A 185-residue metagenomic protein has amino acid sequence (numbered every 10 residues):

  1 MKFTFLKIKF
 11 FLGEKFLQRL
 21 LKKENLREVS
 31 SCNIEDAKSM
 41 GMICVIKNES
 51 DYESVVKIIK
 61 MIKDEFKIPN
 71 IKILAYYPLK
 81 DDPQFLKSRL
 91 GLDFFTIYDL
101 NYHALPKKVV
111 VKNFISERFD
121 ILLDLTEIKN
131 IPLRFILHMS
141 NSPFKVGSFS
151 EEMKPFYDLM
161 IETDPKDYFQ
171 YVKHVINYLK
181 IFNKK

Functional and structural regions predicted by a protein language model:
M1-L17: Helix-enriched interaction subdomains in cytosolic or periplasmic regions, typified by TIR/SEFIR signaling/NADase cores
I34-D36, M40-E53: Short, glycine-rich nucleotide/cofactor-binding loops
M42, K72-A75, G147: Structural beta-sheet core signal
I43-K47, Y76, L125-E127: Structural motif
N48-F66: Histidine-anchored nucleotide/phosphate-binding helix
K63-N113: Conserved nucleotide-cofactor-binding alpha/beta core module
I97-T163: Active-site and donor-binding regions of nucleotide-sugar-utilizing enzymes
T163-K185: C-terminal functional extensions of proteins
